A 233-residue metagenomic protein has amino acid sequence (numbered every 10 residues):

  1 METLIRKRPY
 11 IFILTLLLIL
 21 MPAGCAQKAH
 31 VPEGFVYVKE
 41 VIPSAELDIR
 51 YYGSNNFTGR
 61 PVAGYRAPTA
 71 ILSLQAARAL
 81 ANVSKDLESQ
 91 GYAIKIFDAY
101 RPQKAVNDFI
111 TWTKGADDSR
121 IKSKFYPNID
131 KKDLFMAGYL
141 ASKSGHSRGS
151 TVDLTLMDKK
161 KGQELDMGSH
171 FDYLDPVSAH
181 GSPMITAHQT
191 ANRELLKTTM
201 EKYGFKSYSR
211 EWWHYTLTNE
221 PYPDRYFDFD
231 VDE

Functional and structural regions predicted by a protein language model:
E2-F12: Bacterial N-terminal signal peptides that target proteins for export
R6, R210-E211: Short, low-complexity intrinsically disordered segments
F12-I13, N219: Intrinsically disordered, low-complexity segments enriched in polar/charged small residues
I13-P22: Bacterial N-terminal signal peptides
C25-A99, K104-N107, T111-R210, N219-E233: Extracytoplasmic cell-surface/polysaccharide-interacting catalytic and binding patches
Y215: Conserved metal-phosphate-binding beta-hairpin within the catalytic cores of diverse ATP-dependent phosphoryl-transfer
